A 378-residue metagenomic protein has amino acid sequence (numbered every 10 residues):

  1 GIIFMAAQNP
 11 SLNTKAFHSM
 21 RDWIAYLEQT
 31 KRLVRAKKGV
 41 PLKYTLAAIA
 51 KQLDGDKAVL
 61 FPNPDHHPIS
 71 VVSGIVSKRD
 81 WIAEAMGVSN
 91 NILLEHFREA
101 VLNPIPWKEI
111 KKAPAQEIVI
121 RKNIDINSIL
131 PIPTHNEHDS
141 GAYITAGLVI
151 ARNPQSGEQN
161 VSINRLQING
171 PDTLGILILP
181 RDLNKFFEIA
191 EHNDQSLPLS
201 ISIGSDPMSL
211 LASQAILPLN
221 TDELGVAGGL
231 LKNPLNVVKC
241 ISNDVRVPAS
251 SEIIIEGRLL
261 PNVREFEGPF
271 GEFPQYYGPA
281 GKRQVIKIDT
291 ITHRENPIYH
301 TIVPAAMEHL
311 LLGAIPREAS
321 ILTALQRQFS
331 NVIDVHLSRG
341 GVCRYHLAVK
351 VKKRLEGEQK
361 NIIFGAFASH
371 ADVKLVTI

Functional and structural regions predicted by a protein language model:
G1-F4: Short, Lys/Arg-enriched N-terminal segments with co-localized hydrophobic residues within the first ~10-30 amino acids
A6-V285, D289-I378: Extended, highly charged
